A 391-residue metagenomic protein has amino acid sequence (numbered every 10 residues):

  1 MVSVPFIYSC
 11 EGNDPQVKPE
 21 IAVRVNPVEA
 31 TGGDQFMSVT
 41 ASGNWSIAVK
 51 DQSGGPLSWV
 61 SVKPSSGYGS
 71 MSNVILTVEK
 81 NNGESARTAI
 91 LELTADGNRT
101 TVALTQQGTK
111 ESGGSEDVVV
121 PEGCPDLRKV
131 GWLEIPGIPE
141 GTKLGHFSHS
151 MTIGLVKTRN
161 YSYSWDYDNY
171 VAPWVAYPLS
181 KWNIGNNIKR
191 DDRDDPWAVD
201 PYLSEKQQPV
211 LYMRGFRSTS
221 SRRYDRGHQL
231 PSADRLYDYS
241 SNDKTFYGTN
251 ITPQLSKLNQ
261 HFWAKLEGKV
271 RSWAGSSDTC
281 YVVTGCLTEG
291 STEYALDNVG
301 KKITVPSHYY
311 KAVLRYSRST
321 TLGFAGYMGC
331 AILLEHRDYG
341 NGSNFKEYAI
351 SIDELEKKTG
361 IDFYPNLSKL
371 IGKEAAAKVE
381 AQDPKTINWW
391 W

Functional and structural regions predicted by a protein language model:
F6-S9: C-terminal motif of bacterial Sec signal peptides marking the signal peptidase cleavage site
E11-D14, E92, L104-W391: Domain-level detector for secreted/extracellular nuclease and nuclease-toxin modules, and for the ENPP-like C-terminal
E11-P15, A22-Q52: Solvent-exposed, low-complexity, repeat-rich "mucin-like" stalks and linkers
T31-M37, N82-I90, V156-T158: Short, solvent-exposed loop/turn segments enriched in Ser/Thr/Gly
G32-F36, M71-N73, R99-T101, N160: Intrinsic-disorder/low-complexity, polar/charged segments enriched in Ser/Thr/Lys/Arg/Asp/Glu/Gln
S42-I75: Surface-exposed binding patches on compact interaction domains or structured appendages
V74-L76, E84-G97: A short beta-strand micro-motif common to beta-rich folds, especially ectodomain repeats
